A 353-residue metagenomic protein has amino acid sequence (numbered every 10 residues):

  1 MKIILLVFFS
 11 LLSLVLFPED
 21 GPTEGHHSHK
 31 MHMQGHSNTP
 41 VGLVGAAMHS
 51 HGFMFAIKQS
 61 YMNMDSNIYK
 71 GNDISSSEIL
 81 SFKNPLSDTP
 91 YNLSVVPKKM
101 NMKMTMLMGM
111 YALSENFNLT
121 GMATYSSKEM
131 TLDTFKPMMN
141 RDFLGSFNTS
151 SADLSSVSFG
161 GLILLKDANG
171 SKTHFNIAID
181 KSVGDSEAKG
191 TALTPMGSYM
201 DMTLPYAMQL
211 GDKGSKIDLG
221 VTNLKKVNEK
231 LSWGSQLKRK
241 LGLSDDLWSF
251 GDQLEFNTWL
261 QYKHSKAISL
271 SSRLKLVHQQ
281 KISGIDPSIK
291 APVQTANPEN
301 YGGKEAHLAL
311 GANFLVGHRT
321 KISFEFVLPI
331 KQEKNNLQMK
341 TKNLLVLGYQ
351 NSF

Functional and structural regions predicted by a protein language model:
P18-S81, L164, G170-H174, V183-E187 (+1 more regions): Outer-membrane beta-barrel biogenesis signature
G42-L43, Y91-V95, D142-T149, L204-Q209 (+3 more regions): Extracellular loop and loop/strand-boundary signature of outer-membrane beta-barrel proteins
L43-A46, I57-Q59, L107-Y111, F159-I163 (+7 more regions): Residues on the lipid-exposed face of transmembrane beta-strands in outer-membrane beta-barrel proteins
H51, N101-T105, F143, S151-V157 (+5 more regions): Residues that define the transmembrane beta-barrel architecture of outer-membrane proteins
F53, N116-L119, A168-T173, E229-W233 (+2 more regions): Repeated loop/turn-to-beta-strand initiation elements of outer-membrane beta-barrel proteins
F55-Y61, G121-Y125, F175-K181, S235-R239 (+3 more regions): Transmembrane beta-barrel strands of outer-membrane/channel proteins
I68-K70, S75-S87, D245-F353: Outer membrane beta-barrel transmembrane domains
T124-Q236: Outer-membrane pore/translocation modules
